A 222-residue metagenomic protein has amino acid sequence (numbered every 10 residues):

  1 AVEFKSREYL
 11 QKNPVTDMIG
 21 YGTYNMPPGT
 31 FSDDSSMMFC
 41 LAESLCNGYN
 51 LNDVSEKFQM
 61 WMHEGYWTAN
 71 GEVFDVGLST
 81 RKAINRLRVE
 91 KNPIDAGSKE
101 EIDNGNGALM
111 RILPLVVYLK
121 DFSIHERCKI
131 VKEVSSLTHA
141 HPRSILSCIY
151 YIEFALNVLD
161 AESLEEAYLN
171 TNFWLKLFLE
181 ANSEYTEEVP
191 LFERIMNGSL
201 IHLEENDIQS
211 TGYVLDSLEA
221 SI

Functional and structural regions predicted by a protein language model:
A1-I222: Structured, active/binding-site neighborhoods that engage oxygen-rich ligands
